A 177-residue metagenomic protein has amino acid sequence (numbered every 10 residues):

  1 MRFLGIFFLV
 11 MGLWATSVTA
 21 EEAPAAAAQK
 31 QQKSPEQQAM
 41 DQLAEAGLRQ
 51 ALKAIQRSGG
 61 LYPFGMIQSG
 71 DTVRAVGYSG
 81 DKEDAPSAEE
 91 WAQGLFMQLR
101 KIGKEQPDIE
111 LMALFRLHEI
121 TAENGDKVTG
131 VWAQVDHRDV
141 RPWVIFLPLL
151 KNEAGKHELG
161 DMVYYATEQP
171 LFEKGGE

Functional and structural regions predicted by a protein language model:
G5-A15: Bacterial N-terminal signal peptides
F7, D84, H157-E158: Short linear sequence motifs
T16-A20: Sec/Tat signal peptide C-region and signal peptidase I cleavage site
E21-E22, E123: N-terminal non-globular leader segments, chiefly Sec-dependent signal peptides
E22-Q98: N-terminal domain-onset segments
K101-E105: N-terminal accessory regions of nucleic-acid-interacting proteins
Q106-E177: Low-complexity intrinsically disordered segments
